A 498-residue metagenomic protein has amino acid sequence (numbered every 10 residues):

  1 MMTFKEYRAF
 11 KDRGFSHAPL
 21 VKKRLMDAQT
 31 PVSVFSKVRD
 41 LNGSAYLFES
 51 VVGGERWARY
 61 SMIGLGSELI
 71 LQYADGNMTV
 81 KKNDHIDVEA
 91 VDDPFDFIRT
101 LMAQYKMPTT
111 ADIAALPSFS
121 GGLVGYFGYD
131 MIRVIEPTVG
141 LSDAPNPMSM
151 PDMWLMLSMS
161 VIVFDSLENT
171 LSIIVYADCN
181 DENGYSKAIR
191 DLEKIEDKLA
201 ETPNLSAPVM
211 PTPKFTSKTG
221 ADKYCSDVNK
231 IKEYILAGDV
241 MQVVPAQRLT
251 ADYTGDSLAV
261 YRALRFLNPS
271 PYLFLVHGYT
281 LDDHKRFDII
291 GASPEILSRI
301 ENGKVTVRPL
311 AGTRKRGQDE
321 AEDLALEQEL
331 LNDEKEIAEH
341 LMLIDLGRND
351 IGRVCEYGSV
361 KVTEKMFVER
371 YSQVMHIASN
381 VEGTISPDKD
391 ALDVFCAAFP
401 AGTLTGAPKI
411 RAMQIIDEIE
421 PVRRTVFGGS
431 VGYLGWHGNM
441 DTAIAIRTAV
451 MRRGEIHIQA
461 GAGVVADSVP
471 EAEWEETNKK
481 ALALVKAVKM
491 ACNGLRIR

Functional and structural regions predicted by a protein language model:
M1-R498: Extended alpha-helical targeting/anchoring segments, especially N-terminal organellar/secretory targeting helices
